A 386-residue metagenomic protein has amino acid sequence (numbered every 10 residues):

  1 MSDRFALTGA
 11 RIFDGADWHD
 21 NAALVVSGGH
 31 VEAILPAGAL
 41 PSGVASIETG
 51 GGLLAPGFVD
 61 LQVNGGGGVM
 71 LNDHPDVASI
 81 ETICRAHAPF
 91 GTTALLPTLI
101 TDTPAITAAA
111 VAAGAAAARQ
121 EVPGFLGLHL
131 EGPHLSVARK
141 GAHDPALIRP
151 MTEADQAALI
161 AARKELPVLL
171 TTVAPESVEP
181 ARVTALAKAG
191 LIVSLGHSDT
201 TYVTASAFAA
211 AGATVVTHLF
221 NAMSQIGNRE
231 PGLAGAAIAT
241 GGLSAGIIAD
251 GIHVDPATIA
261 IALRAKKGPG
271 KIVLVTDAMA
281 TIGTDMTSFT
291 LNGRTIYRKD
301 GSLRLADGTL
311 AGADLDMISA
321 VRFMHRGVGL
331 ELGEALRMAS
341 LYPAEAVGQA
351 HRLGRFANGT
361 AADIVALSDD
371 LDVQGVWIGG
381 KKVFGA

Functional and structural regions predicted by a protein language model:
M1-P41: N-terminal metal-binding scaffold of metallo-dependent hydrolase/deaminase domains
F5-T8, L40-E81, R85: Replace "His-x-His-based motif
A10, E345, R355-A386: C-terminal cap of metal-dependent C-N hydrolases
N64, V69, V77, R85-L96 (+5 more regions): Active-site gating loops and adjacent loop-to-helix segments of metal-dependent hydrolytic enzymes
N64-G66, E81-A110, P123-S136, E165-V178 (+4 more regions): Divalent metal-dependent hydrolysis catalytic cores, especially in the metallo-beta-lactamase
L130, L186, V216, M324 (+1 more regions): Conserved, mostly hydrophobic/aromatic
A157, A161-T284: Active-site core of metal-dependent hydrolases
G232, A236-G246, G251, L263-T276 (+1 more regions): His/Asp/Glu-enriched, well-ordered alpha-helical/loop segment that forms or immediately abuts the divalent-metal
